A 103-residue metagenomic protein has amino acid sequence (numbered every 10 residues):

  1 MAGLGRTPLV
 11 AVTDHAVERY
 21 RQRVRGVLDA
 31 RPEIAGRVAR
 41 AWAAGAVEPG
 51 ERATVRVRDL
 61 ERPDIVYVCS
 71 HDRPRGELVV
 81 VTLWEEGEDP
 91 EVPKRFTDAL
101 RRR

Functional and structural regions predicted by a protein language model:
M1-R103: Ribonuclease/tRNase effector modules and their secretory precursors
